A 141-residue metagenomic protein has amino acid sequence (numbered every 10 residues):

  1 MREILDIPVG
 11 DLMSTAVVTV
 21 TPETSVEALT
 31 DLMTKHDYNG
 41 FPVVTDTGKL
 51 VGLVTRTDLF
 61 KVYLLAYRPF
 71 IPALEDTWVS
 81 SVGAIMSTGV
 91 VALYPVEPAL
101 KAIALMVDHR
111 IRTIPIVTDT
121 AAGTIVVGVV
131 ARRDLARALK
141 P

Functional and structural regions predicted by a protein language model:
M1-A16, R56-V91, I103-R110, V126-P141: Tandem CBS (Bateman) regulatory domains
M13, T45-D46, M86, T118: A cytosolic small-molecule/anion-sensing beta-strand core signal
V20-Y38, V43-T45, A92-I111, I116-D119 (+1 more regions): The conserved cystathionine-beta-synthase
E23-H36, V54-F60, E75-V79: Short N-terminal helix-initiation segments at or just after the protein's N-terminus
L50-L53, A99, G123-V129: Glycine-rich acetyl-CoA-binding "A-motif" of GNAT/NAT acetyltransferases
L64-R68, P115-T120: Short regulatory "switch" loops immediately downstream of catalytic or recognition motifs within protein catalytic
